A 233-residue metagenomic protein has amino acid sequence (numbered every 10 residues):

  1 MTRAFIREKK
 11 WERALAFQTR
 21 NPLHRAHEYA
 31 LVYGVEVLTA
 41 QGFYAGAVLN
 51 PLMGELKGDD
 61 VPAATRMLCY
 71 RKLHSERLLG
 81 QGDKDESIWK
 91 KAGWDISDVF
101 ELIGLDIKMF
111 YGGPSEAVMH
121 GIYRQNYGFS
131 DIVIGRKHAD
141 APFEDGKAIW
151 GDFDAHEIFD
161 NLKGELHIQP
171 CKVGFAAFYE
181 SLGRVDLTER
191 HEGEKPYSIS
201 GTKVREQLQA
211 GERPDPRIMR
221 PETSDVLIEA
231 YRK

Functional and structural regions predicted by a protein language model:
M1-P22, A26-K233: Active-site cores that bind ATP or allylic diphosphates and position pyrophosphate for catalysis
